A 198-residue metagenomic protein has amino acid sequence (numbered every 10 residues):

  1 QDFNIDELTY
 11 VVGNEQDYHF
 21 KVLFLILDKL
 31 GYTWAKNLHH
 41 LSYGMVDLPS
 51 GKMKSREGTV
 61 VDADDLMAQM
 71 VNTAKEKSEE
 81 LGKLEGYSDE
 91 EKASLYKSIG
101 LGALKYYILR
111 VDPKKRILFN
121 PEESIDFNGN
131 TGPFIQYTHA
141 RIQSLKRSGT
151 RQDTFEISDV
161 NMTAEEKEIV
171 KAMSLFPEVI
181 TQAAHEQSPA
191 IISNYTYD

Functional and structural regions predicted by a protein language model:
Q1-D198: Non-catalytic interaction-recognition regions
